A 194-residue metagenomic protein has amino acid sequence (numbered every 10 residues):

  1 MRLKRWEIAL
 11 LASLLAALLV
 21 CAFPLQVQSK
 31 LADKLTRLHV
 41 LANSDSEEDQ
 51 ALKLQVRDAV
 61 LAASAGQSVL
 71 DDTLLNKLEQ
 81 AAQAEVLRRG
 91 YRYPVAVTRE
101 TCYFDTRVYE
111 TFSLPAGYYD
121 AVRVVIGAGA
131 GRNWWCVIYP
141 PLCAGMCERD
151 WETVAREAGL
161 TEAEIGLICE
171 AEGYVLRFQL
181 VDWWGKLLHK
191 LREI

Functional and structural regions predicted by a protein language model:
R2-A12, E162-I194: Extracellular glycan-modifying ectodomains
K4, A9, Q28, A84 (+4 more regions): Charged, low-complexity intrinsically disordered segments
E7-P24: Hydrophobic membrane-insertion alpha-helices, especially the h-region of bacterial N-terminal signal peptides
V20-K34: Aromatic-capped interface at the extracytoplasmic side of an N-terminal signal-anchor transmembrane helix
R37-S68: Short extracytoplasmic
R57-A65, Q83-Y91, A144: Sec-exported extracytoplasmic/periplasmic mature domains
T73-V137: Mid-length scaffold segments of soluble, non-membrane domains
F112-L176: Soluble extracytoplasmic domains of inner/organellar membrane proteins
